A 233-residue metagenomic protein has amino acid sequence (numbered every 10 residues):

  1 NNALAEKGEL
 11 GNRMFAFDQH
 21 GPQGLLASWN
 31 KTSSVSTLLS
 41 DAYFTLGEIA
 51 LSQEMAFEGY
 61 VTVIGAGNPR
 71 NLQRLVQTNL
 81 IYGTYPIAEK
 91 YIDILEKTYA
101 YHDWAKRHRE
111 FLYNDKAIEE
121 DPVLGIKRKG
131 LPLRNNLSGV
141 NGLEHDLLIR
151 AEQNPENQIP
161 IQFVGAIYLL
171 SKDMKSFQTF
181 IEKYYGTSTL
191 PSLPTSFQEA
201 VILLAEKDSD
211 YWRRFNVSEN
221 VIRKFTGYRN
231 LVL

Functional and structural regions predicted by a protein language model:
N1-N136, E144, I149-S171: Soluble catalytic regions of membrane-associated enzymes that act on cell-envelope and secretory-pathway components
L39, E206, D210-L233: C-terminal functional modules
Y85, N141, S171, P194-T195 (+1 more regions): Low-complexity, intrinsically disordered regions enriched in charged/polar residues
D93, L148, Q178, E182 (+2 more regions): Generic detector of well-ordered alpha-helical segments enriched in charged/polar residues, highlighting helical
V164-L169, K175-V217: Active-site/pore-lining binding-face segments in mid-to-C-terminal subdomains
